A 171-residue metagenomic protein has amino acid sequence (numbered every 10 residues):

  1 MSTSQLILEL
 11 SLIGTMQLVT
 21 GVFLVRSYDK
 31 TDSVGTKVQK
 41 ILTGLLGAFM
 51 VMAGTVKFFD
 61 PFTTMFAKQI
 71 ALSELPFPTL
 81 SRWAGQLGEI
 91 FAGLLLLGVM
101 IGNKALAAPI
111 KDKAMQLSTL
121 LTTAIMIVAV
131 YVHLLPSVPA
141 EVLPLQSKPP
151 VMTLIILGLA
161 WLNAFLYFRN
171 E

Functional and structural regions predicted by a protein language model:
S2-E171: Membrane-interface extramembranous regions
